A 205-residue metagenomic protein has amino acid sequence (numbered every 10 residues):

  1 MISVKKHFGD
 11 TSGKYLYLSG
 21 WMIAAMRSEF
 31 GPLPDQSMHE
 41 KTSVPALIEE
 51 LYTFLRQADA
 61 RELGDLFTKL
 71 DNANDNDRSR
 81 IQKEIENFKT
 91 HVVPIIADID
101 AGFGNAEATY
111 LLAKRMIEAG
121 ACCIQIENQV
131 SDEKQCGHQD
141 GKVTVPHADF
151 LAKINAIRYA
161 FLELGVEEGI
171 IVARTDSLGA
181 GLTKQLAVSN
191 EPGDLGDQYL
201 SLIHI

Functional and structural regions predicted by a protein language model:
M1, W21-I23, D100-G104, Q129-S131 (+1 more regions): Active-site beta-loop-alpha junctions enriched in small/polar residues
I2-S28: N-terminal glycine-rich anion-binding loops that anchor highly charged ligand groups
V4-F8, L51, M116, I157: Generic structural signal for hydrophobic
S12-K14, T90-V93, A121-C122, G165-G169: Short, well-ordered coil/turn segments that N-cap beta-strands
K14-L18, I95-I99, I124-I126, I171-T175: Hydrophobic faces of well-ordered beta-strands that scaffold small-molecule active sites in alpha/beta enzyme cores
P34-L151, L182-A187: Active-site beta->alpha loop and helix N-cap motifs at the rims of alpha/beta catalytic domains
C123, P146-G169, L186-L195, Y199: Phosphate/pyrophosphate-binding betaalpha-module
I203-I205: Conserved small/polar residues in nucleotide/adenosyl-binding loops
